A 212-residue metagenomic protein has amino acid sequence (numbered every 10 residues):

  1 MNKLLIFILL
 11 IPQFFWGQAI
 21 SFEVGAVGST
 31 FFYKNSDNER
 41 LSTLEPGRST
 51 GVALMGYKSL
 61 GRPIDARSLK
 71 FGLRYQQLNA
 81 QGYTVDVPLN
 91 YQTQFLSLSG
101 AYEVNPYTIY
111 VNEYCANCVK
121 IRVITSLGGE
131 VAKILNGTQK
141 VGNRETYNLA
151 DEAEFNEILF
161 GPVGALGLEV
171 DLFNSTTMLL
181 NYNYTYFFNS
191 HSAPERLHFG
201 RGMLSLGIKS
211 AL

Functional and structural regions predicted by a protein language model:
M1-E23, A211-L212: Bacterial Sec-dependent N-terminal signal peptides
G17-D65, A211: Short glycine/proline- and aromatic-enriched beta-strand/turn motifs that initiate or cap beta-hairpins
Q18-I20, L44-V52, N90-L98, I121 (+2 more regions): Residues that define the transmembrane beta-barrel architecture of outer-membrane proteins
A19-E23, S68-G72, R122-S126, T177-N181 (+1 more regions): Residue-level detector of the transmembrane beta-barrel scaffold of outer-membrane proteins
S21, Y33, L78, L159-L212: Predominantly the C-terminal beta-signal and adjacent terminal strand-loop region of outer-membrane beta-barrel
Y33-R40, Q81-V87, L135-E145, H191-L197: Outer-membrane beta-barrel translocator domains and adjoining extracellular loop/strand segments of Gram-negative
E39-G47, V87-Y91, Y114-A116, D151-E157 (+1 more regions): Outer-membrane beta-barrel domain signature
M55-N143, K209-L212: Gram-negative (and chloroplast) outer-membrane scaffold detector with strong preference for beta-barrel transmembrane
